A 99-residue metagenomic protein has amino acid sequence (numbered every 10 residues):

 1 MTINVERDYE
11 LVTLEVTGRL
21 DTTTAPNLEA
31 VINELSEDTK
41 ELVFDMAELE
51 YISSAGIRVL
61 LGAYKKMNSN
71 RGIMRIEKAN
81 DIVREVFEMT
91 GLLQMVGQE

Functional and structural regions predicted by a protein language model:
M1-E15: Short beta-strand/loop segment at the start of cytosolic alpha/beta domains
T2-N4, L93-E99: Short hydrophobic/aromatic patches at helix-to-coil boundaries
T22-V96: Amphipathic alpha-helical interaction surfaces in cytosolic regulatory modules
